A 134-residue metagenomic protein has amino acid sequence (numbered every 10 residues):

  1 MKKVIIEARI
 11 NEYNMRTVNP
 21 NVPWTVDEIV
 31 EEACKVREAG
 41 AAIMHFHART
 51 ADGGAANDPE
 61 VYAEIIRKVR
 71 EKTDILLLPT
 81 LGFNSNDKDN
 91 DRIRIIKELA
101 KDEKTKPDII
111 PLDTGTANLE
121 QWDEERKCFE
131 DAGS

Functional and structural regions predicted by a protein language model:
M1-K2, R37-E38, R70-K72, I96-D108: Acidic (Asp/Glu)-rich catalytic clusters
M1-N21, T114-N118, W122-F129: N-terminal small/glycine-rich loop or linker at the start of catalytic domains across soluble metabolic enzymes
K2, A8, G54-L81: Alpha-helix-loop-beta-strand connector modules within alpha/beta enzyme cores
R9-Y13, R49-A51, T80-N86, D113-A117: Active-site beta-loop-alpha junctions enriched in small/polar residues
N11-V30, L81-D91: Active-site mouth loops of central-metabolism enzymes
T17, A42-I65: Glycine-rich, proline-tolerant flexible connector loops at the mouths of alpha/beta enzymes
I29, V36, H47, I110: Conserved, mostly hydrophobic/aromatic
S85-D87, K97-S134: Conserved anion-binding
